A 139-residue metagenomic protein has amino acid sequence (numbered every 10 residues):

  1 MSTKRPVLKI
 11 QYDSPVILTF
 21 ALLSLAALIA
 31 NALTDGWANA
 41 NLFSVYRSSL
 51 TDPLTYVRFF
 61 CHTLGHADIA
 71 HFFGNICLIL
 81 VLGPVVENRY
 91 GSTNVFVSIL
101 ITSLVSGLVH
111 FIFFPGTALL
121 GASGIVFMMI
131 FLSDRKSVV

Functional and structural regions predicted by a protein language model:
M1-V139: A detector for small-residue-rich transmembrane helices and their helix-helix packing motifs
